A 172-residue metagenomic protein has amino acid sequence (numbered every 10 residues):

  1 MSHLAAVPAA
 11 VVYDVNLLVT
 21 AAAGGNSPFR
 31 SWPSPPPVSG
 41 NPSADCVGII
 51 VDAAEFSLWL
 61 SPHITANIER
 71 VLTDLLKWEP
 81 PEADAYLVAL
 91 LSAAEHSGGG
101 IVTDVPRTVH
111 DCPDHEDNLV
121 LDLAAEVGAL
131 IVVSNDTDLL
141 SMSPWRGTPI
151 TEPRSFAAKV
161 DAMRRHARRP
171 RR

Functional and structural regions predicted by a protein language model:
M1-L60: Short, well-structured N-terminal submotif of metal-dependent ribonuclease cores
V12, V132-V133: Structural motif
V15, P62, N135-T137: Short secondary-structure boundary segments
T20-A22, V71, M142, K159-V160: Residues that scaffold the ATP/ADP-binding catalytic core of kinase and kinase-like folds
I49-R107: PIN-domain endoribonuclease scaffold, especially VapC-family toxins
I50, L123, M142: Hydrophobic/aromatic ligand-binding patch that stacks against planar heteroaromatic rings of cofactors or nucleotides
S92-I131, P170: Active-site neighborhoods of divalent-metal-dependent phosphate/nucleic-acid chemistry enzymes
H110, L130-I131, T137-R172: Acidic, PIN/NYN-like endoribonuclease modules and their adjacent C-terminal/linker elements
